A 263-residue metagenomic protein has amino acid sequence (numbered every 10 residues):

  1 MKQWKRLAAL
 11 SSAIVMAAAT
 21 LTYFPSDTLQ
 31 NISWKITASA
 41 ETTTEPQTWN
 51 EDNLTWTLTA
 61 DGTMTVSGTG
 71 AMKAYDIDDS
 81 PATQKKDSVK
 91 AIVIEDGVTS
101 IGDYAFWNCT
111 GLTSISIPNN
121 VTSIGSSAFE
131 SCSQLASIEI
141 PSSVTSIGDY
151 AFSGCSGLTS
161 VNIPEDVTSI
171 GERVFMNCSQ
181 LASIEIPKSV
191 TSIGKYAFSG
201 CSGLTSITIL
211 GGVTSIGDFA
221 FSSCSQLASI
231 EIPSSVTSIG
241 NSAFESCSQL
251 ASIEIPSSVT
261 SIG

Functional and structural regions predicted by a protein language model:
M1, P25-E45, E139, Y150 (+7 more regions): Polar low-complexity intrinsically disordered regions
M1, T260-G263: Short intrinsically disordered, low-complexity coil segments enriched in acidic
K2-S12, L21-S100, I209-L210: N-terminal capping/linker segments that flank leucine-rich repeat
A8, I32, T48-N50, L58 (+8 more regions): A generic structural signal for short, solvent-exposed coil/turn residues that cap or connect secondary-structure
T22-F24, T63-T69, D87-S100, T110-S123 (+6 more regions): Structural signature of tandem-repeat unit edges
G102-W107, G125-E130, G148-S153, G171-M176 (+4 more regions): Consensus positions within tandem repeat domains that build extended binding/scaffold surfaces
